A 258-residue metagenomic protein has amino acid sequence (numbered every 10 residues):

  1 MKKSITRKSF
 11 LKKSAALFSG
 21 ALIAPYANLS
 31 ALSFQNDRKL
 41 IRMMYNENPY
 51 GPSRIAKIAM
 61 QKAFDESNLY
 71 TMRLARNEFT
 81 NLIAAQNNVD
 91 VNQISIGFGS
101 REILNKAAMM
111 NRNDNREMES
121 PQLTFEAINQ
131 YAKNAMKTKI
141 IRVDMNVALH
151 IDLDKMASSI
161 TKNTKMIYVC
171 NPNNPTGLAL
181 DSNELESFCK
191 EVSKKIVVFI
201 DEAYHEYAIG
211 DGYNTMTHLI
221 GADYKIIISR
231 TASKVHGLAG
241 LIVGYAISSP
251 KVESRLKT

Functional and structural regions predicted by a protein language model:
M1-F18: N-terminal secretory signal peptides and thylakoid transit peptides that target proteins across membranes
N28-K106: N-terminal small-domain helix-loop-helix segment of the aminotransferase-like
D90-I94, R116, N163, K195 (+2 more regions): Short acidic capping loops at alpha-helix termini that bridge into adjacent secondary structure
M110-N129: Conserved PLP-anchoring active-site segment centered on the Schiff-base-forming lysine
K137-K165, L180, E184: PLP-dependent aminotransferase-class I/II
I141-V143, M166-P172, V198-E202: Short beta-strands and strand-loop turn motifs
L153-S159, P175-V198, E202-V235: Active-site pre-lysine segment of PLP-dependent enzymes
G221-T258: Conserved core segment of the aminotransferase class I/II
